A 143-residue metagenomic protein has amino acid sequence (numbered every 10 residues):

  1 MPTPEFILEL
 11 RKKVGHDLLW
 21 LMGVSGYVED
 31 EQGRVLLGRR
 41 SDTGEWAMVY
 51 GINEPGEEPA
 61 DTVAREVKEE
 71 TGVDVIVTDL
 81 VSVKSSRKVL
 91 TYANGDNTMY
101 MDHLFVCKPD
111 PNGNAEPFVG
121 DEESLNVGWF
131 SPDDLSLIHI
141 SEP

Functional and structural regions predicted by a protein language model:
M1-S25: Acidic, metal-coordinating catalytic segment for phosphate/diphosphate chemistry, firing primarily on the Nudix
H16-W20, N94-M101, D121-S124: A generic structural micro-feature
L21, S41-T43, M48, V75 (+1 more regions): Short connector loops at helix/strand junctions that flank enzyme active sites, especially segments positioning acidic
V28, L104-K108, G128-S131: Short, well-ordered beta-strand micro-motif
D30-E70: Conserved Nudix-box catalytic region and its N-terminal flanking loop in Nudix hydrolases and closely related
D74-K84: A short coil-to-beta-strand element that immediately follows conserved catalytic motifs
K84-A115: Active-site-adjacent beta-strand/loop module that shapes the phosphate/pyrophosphate-binding cleft
L135-P143: Residue-level detector of conserved catalytic or cofactor/ligand-binding positions in enzyme active sites
